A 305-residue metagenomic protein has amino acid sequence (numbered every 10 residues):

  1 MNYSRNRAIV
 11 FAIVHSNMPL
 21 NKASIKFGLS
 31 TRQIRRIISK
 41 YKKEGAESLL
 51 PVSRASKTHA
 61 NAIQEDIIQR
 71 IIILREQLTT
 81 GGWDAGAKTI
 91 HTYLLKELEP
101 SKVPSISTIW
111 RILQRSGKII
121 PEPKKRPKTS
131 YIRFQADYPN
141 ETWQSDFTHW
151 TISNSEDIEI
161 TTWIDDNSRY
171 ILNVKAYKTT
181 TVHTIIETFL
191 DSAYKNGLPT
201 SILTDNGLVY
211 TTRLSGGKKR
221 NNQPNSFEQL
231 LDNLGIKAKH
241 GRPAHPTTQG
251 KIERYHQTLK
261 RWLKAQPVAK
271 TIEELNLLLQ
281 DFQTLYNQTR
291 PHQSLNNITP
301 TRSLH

Functional and structural regions predicted by a protein language model:
N2-M18, I68, I72-T80: Short, amphipathic alpha-helical "recognition" segments used to contact nucleic acids or chromatin
I9, I34-I37, G45, I71 (+11 more regions): Mobile genetic element proteins and their domesticated derivatives, centered on retroelements and DNA transposons
N21-F27, I90: Short alpha-helical "recognition helix" segments of helix-turn-helix
R36-K40, T108-S116, F282: Residues in the recognition helix of alpha-helical DNA-binding motifs
S48-T142, N222-E228, T299-H305: Basic, flexible linker segments flanking DNA-binding modules in nucleic acid-interacting mobile-element proteins
S107, R111-Y170, K178-T200, Q229-N233: Mobile-element integrase/transposase regions, centering on the N-terminal DNA-binding/Zn-coordinating module
Y194-K219, R242-A244, T299-T301: Acidic/histidine-rich, metal-coordinating catalytic segments
R220, F227-N296, P300-H305: Charged alpha-helix within mobile-element recombinases
